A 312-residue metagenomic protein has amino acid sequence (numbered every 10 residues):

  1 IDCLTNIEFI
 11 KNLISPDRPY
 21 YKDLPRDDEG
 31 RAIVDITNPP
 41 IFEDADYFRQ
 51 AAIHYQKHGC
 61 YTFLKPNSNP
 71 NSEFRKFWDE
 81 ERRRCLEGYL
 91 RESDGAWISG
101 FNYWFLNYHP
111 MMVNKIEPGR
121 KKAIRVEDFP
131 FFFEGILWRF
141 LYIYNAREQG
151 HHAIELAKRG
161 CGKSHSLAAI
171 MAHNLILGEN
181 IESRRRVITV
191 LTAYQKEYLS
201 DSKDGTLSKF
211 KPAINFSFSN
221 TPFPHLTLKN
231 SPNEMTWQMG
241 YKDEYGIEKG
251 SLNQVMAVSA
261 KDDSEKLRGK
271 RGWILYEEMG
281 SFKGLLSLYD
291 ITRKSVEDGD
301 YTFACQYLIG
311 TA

Functional and structural regions predicted by a protein language model:
I1-A312: Phosphate/NTP-binding elements of NTP-utilizing enzymes
